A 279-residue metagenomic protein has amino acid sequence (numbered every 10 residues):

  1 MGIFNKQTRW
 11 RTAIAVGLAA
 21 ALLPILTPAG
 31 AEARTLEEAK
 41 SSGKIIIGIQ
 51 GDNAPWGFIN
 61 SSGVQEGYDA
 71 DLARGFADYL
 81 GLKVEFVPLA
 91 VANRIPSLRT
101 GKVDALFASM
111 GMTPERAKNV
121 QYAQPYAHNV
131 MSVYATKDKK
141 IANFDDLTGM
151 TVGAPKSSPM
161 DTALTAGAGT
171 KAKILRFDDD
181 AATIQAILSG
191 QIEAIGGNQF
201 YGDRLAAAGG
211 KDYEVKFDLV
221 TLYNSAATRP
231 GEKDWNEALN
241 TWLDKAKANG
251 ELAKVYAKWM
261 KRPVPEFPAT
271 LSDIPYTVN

Functional and structural regions predicted by a protein language model:
A33-S109: Extracytoplasmic small-molecule ligand-binding "clamshell" domains of the periplasmic binding protein/Venus flytrap
I46-P55, Q65-D78, G111, S132-D178 (+2 more regions): Bilobed "Venus flytrap"/periplasmic-binding protein-like clamshell domains and structurally analogous long
D71-Y79, D145, M150-T151, S157-P159 (+1 more regions): Extended ligand-binding regions for polar small-molecule ligands
R74, D78, K83-D146, Y213: Acidic, polar ligand-binding/catalytic clefts
F86-P96, L175-Q185, S189, L222: Short helix-initiation/N-cap motifs at beta->coil->alpha
N93-P96, S109-K118, A163-A166, L188-V220: A ligand-binding cleft/hinge motif common to bilobed small-molecule-binding domains
A127-A135, D203-L243, R262-N279: Periplasmic-binding protein-like
P159-R176, Y213-V215, D244-N279: Ligand-binding clefts/hinges and TM-proximal coupling segments of bilobed small-molecule sensing domains
